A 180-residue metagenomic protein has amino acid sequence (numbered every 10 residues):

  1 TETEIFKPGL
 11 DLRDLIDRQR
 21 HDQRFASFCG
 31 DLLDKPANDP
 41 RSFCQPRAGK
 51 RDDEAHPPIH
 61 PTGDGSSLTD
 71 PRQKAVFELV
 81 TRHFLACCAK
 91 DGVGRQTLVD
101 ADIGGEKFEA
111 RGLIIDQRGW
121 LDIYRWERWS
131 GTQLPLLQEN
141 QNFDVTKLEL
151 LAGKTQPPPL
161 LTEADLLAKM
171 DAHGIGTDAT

Functional and structural regions predicted by a protein language model:
T1-T180: Core catalytic DNA strand-manipulation module of type IA topoisomerases
